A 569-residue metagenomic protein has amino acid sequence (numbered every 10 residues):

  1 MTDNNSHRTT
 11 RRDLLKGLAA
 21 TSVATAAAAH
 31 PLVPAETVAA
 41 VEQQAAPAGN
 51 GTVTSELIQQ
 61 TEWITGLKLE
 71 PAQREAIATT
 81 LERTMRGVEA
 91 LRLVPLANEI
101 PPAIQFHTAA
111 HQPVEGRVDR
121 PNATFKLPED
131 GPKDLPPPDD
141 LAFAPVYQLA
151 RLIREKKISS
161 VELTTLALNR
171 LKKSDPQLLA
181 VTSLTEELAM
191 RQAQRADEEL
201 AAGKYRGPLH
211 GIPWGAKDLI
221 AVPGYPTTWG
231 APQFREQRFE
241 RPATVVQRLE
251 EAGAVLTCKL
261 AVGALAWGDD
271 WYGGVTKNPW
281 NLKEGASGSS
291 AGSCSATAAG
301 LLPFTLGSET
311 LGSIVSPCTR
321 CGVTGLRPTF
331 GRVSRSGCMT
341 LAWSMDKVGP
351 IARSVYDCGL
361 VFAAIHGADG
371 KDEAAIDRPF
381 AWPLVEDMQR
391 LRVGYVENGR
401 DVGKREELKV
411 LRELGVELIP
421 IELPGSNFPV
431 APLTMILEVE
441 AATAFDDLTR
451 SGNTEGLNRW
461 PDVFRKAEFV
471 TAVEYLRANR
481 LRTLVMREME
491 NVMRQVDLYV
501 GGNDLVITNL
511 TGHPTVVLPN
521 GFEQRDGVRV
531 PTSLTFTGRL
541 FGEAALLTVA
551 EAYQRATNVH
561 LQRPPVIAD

Functional and structural regions predicted by a protein language model:
D3-S22: N-terminal secretory signal peptides and thylakoid transit peptides that target proteins across membranes
A29-T79, L96-A103: C-terminal segment of N-terminal export signals and the immediately downstream linker at the start of the mature
L69-I77, L81-L311, K409-L414: Gly/Ser-rich catalytic/binding loops embedded in alpha/beta enzyme cores
L127-P132, R327-R405, A556-D569: A short helix-breaking turn/cap at a secondary-structure junction
L127-P138, L209-W229, D387-V396, L433-T483 (+2 more regions): Short helix-loop capping/hinge segments that flank enzyme active sites or metal/cofactor-binding pockets
K156, G211, E251, V255-C258 (+9 more regions): Glycine-rich, small-residue loops and helix-cap segments that act as flexible hinges at active-site edges
K157, E162-T165, Q194, E198 (+5 more regions): Acyltransferase
R241-I365, N509-G521, V528-T535: Short glycine/serine-rich loop segments
